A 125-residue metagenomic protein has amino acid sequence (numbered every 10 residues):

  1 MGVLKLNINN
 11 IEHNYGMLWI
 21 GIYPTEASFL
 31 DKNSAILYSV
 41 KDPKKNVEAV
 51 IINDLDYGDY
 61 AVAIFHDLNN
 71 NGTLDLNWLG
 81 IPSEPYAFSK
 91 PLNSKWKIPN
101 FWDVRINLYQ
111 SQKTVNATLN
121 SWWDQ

Functional and structural regions predicted by a protein language model:
G2-N10, I20, A117: A short, amphipathic beta-strand motif
I8-Y15, T25: Structural motif
N10, I51-D56: Short, flexible loop/turn segments at beta-strand junctions in immunoglobulin-like and fibronectin type III
W19-Y23, A63: Beta-strand signatures of extracellular beta-sandwich domains
K41-N46, N107-Y109: Short proline/glycine- and polar residue-rich coil/turn motifs
G58-I64: A short tyrosine-centered beta-strand micro-motif
L68-D75: Acidic, glycine-anchored loop motifs typical of Ca2+
P85-W122: Extracellular beta-sheet/turn segments enriched in Thr/Pro/Gly and aliphatic residues
